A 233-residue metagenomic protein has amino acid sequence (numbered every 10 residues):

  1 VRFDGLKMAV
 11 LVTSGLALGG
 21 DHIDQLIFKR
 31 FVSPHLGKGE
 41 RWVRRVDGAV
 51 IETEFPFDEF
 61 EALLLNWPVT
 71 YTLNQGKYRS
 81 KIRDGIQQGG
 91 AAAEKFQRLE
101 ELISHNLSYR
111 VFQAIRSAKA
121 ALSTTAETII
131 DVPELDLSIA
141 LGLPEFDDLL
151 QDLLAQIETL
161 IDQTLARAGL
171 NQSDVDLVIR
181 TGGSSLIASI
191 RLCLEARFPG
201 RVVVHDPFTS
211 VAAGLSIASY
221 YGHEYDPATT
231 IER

Functional and structural regions predicted by a protein language model:
R2-E134, P227: Phosphate-binding glycine-rich/basic clefts of nucleotide- and phosphate-handling proteins, predominantly
S14-G19, L137, T181, S185 (+1 more regions): Alpha-helix capping and helix-loop boundary segments enriched in small/acidic/polar residues
A17-L18, S173, R191-S216, Y225: Conserved phosphate-binding/catalytic loops in two-lobed NTP-binding clefts
G20-Q25, A93, S108-F112, L143 (+5 more regions): Amphipathic alpha-helical transducer elements in NTP-driven molecular machines
K38, Y220-R233: A polyampholytic, Gly/Pro-enriched intrinsically disordered region
E100-S108, L135-T164, A168: Adenine-nucleotide phosphate-binding core of ATP-dependent small-molecule kinases
I103, L107-R110, S173-L194: Glycine-rich phosphate-binding loops at beta-strand->alpha-helix junctions
A114, A118-A121, L149-V178, C193 (+1 more regions): Phosphate/ATP-binding catalytic cores across multiple sugar-kinase/actin-like superfamilies, primarily ASKHA
